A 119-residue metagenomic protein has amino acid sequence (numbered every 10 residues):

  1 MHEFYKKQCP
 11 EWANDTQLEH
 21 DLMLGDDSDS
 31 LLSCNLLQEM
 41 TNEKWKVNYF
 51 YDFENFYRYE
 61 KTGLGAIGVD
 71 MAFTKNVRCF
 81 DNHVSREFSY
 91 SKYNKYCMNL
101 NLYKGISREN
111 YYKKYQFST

Functional and structural regions predicted by a protein language model:
M1-T119: Replace "Mg2+/Mn2+-dependent" with "divalent metal-dependent
